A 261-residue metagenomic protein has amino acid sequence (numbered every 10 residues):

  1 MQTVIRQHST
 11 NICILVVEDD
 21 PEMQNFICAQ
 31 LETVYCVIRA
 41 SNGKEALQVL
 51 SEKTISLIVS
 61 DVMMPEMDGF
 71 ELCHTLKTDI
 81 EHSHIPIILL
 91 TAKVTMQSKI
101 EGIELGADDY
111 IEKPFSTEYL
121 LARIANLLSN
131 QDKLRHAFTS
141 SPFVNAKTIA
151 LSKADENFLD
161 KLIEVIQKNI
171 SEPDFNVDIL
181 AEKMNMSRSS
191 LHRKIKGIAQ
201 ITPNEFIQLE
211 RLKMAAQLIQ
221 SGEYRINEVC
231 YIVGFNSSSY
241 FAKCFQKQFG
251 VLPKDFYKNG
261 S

Functional and structural regions predicted by a protein language model:
D20-I38, R193, I198: Two-component/phosphorelay signaling modules centered on CheY-like receiver
R39-L57: Acidic, metal-coordinating helix/loop segments flanking the phosphotransfer/catalytic sites of two-component signaling
M64: Receiver (REC) domain active-site loop signature in two-component systems and cognate sites in sensor histidine kinases
F115-I124, L128: C-terminal output helix
V177-I207, I232-D255: Basic/polar phosphate-binding segments, predominantly the helix-turn-helix DNA-binding elements of transcriptional
G197-N236, N259-S261: Terminal helix-turn-helix DNA-binding modules in bacterial transcription factors
